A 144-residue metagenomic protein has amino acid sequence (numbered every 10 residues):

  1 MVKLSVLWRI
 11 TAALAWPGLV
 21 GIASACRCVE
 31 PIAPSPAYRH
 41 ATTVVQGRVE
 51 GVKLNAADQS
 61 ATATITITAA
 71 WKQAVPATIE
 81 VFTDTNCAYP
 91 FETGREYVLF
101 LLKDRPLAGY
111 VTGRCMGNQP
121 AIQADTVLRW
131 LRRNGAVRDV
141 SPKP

Functional and structural regions predicted by a protein language model:
V2, A12, W16-P144: Transition segments tied to proteolytic processing and entry into folded domains
